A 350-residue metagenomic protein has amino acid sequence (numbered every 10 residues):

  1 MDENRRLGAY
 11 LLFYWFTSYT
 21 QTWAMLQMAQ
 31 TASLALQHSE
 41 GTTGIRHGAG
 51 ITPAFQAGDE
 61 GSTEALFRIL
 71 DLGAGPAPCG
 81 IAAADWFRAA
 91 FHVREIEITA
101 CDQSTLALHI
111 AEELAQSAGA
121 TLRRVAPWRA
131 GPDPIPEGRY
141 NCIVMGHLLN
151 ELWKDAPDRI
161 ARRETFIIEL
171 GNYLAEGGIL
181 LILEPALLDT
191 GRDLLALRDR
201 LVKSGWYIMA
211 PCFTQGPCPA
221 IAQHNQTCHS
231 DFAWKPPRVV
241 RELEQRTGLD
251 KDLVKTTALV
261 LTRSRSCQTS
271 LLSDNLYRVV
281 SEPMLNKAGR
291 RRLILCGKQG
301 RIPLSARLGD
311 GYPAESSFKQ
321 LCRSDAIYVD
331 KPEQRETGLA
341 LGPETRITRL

Functional and structural regions predicted by a protein language model:
D2-S33: Class I SAM-dependent methyltransferase Rossmann-like catalytic core, especially the SAM/SAH-binding loop
P76-H92: Conserved SAM-binding loop of SAM-dependent methyltransferases across substrates and taxa, primarily the Class I
H109-P136: S-adenosyl-L-methionine
N141-I160: A short SAM/SAH-binding and catalytic strip from SAM-dependent methyltransferases
A161-G177: A short glycine-rich, Lys/Arg-flanked "PGG" loop and its adjoining helix->strand segment in the class I
E176-E184: Conserved beta-strand signature within the Rossmann-like core of class I S-adenosyl-L-methionine
R192-L195, W206-L259, R265-S266: Class I S-adenosyl-L-methionine
V240-L350: C-terminal lobe and adjacent flexible extensions of AdoMet/dcAdoMet transferase-like proteins
